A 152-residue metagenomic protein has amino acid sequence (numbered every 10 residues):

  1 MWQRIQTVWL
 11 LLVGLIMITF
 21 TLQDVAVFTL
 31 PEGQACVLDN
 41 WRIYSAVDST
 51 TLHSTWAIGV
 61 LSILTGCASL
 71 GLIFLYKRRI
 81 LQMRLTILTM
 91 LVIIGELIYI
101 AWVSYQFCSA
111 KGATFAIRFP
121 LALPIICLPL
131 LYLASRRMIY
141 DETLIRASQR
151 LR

Functional and structural regions predicted by a protein language model:
Q3-V27: N-terminal signal-anchor transmembrane alpha helix
T21-Q23, A46-T55: Short juxtamembrane and helix-loop transition motifs at transmembrane-helix boundaries in membrane proteins
E32-T50: Perimembrane loop-to-helix junctions flanking transmembrane segments
W56-L72: Hydrophobic alpha-helical transmembrane segments
L70-M83: Juxtamembrane helix-break-helix junctions at the cytosolic face of small multi-pass alpha-helical membrane proteins
L88-W102: Hydrophobic alpha-helical membrane segments
I100-R152: Alpha-helical transmembrane segments of multi-pass integral membrane proteins, characterized by long hydrophobic
